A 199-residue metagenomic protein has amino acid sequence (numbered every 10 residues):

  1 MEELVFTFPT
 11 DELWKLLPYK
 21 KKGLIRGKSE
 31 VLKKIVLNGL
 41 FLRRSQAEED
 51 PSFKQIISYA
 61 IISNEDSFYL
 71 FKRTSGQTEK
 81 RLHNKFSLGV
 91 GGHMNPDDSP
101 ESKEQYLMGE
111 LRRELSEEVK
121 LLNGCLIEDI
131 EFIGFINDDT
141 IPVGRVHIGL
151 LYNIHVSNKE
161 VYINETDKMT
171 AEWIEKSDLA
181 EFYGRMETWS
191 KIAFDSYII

Functional and structural regions predicted by a protein language model:
M1-I25: Short, extreme N-terminal leader segments that mark the start of a protein/domain
E3-V5, F53-Y59, G149-L151: Extracellular structured ligand-interaction cores
F6, R44, N84-D98, G134-I199: Nudix hydrolase/Nudix homology domain
F8-L13, S63-D66, T74, V156: Short, flexible beta-strand-to-coil junctions
K20-S67, R73-Q77: Acidic, metal-coordinating catalytic segment for phosphate/diphosphate chemistry, firing primarily on the Nudix
S67-E114: Conserved Nudix-box catalytic region and its N-terminal flanking loop in Nudix hydrolases and closely related
N123-I133: A short coil-to-beta-strand element that immediately follows conserved catalytic motifs
